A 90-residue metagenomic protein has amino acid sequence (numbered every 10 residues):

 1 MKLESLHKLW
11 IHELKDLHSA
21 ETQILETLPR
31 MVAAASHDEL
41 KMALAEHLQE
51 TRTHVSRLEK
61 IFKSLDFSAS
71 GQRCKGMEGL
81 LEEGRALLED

Functional and structural regions predicted by a protein language model:
M1-D90: Amphipathic alpha-helical hairpins
